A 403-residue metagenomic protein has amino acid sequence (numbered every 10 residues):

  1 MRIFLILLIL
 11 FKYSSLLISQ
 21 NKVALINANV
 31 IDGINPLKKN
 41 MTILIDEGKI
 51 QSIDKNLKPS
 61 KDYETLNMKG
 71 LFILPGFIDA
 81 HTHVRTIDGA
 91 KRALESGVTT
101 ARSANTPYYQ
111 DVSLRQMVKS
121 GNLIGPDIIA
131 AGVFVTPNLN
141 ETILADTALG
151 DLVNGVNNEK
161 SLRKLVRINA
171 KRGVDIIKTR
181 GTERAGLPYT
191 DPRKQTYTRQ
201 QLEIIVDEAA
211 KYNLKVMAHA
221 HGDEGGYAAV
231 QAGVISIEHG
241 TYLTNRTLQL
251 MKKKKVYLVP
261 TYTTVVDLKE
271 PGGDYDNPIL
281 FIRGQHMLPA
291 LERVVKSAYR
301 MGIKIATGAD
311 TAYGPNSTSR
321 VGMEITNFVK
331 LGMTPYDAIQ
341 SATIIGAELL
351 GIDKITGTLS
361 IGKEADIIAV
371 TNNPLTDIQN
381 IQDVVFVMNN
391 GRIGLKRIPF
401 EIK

Functional and structural regions predicted by a protein language model:
M1, L5-I6, Y13-M41, D46 (+3 more regions): Active-site microenvironment of metallo-dependent hydrolases
V23-L25, D46, P59-E95, T99: Replace "His-x-His-based motif
M68, F72-I73, A90-L214, T247-Q249 (+3 more regions): Divalent-metal coordination cores built from histidine and acidic residues
P75-R85, A209, V216-H221, I237: Histidine-centered catalytic micro-motifs
H83, T106, V133-V135, T182 (+4 more regions): Active-site beta-loop-alpha junctions enriched in small/polar residues
A90, P188-Y189, G226-A232, T264-N277 (+4 more regions): Histidine/acidic-residue-rich catalytic or RNA/ligand-binding cores of hydrolases and nuclease-related proteins
G173, Y227-T247, G302, E324-A338: Structural recognition of alpha->loop->beta junctions
K211-Y212, L288-N373: His/Asp/Glu-enriched, well-ordered alpha-helical/loop segment that forms or immediately abuts the divalent-metal
